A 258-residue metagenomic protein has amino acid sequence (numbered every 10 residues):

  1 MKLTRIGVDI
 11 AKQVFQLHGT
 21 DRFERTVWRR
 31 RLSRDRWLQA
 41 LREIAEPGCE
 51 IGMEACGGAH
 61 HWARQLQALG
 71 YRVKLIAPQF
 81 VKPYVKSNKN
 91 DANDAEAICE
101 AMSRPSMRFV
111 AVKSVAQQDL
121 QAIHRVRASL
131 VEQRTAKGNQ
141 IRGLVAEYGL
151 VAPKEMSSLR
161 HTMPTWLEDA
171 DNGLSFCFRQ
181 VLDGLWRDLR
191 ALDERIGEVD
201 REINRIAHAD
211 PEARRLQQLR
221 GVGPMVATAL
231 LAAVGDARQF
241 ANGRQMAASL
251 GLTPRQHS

Functional and structural regions predicted by a protein language model:
M1-S258: A detector of single, family-specific signature residues that are central to catalytic or substrate-handling motifs
